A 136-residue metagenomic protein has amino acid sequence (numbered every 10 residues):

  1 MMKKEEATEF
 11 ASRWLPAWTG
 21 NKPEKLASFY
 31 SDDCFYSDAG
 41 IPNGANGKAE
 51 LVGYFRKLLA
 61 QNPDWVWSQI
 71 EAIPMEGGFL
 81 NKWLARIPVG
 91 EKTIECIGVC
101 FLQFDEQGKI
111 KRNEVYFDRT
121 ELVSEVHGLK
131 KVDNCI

Functional and structural regions predicted by a protein language model:
M1-S28, D32, K131-I136: Short, low-complexity N-terminal intrinsically disordered segments enriched in polar/charged residues
K4, P23-E76: A solvent-exposed, acidic/Ser-Thr-rich amphipathic alpha-helical stretch
Y30, A85-I87, C100, F117: Short beta-strand segments enriched in hydrophobic/aromatic residues within well-folded beta-rich domains
S31, F104-D105: Short, acidic, Ser/Thr-enriched surface-loop or helix-capping motifs
F55, W67-I73, L84-A85, I97-Q103: Hydrophobic/aromatic beta-strand elements that line small-molecule binding cavities or substrate pockets in beta-rich
A60-Q61, R86-E95: Short, cysteine-centered beta-strand-loop-beta hairpins and adjacent loop/turn segments enriched in charged/polar
E114-I136: Low-complexity, intrinsically disordered terminal/linker segments enriched in charged and Gly/Pro repeats
